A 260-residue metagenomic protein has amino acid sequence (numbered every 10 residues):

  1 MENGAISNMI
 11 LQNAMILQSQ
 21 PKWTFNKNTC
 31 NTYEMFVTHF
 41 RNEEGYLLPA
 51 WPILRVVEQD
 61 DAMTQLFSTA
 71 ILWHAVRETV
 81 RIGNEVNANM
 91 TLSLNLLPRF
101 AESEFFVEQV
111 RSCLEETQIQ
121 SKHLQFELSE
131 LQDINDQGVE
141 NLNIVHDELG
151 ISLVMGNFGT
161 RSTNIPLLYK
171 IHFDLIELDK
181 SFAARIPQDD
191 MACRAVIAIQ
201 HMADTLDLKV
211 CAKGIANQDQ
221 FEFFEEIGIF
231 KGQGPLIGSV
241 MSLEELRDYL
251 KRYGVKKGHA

Functional and structural regions predicted by a protein language model:
M1, S7-M9, A14-Q18, F25 (+5 more regions): EAL-family c-di-GMP phosphodiesterase catalytic domain
K27-C30: Glycine-biased flexible loop/turn sites that connect beta-strands or occur in inter-domain linkers
I53: Conserved, function-defining core regions and hallmark residues within catalytic/recognition domains
D61-M63: Catalytic-site/binding-pocket detector for metal-dependent nucleotidyl cyclases and the c-di-GMP signaling machinery
Q65-G138, G214: Catalytic core of bacterial c-di-GMP phosphodiesterases, primarily the EAL and HD-GYP domains, capturing alpha-helical
V86, T117, E148-L149, L206: Helix C-cap/helix->beta junction micro-motif
E108-S112, E140-N141, D190-I197: Charged helix-capping and loop-helix junction motifs
I134-D147, A195: Active-site core of PLP-dependent enzymes with the aminotransferase class I/II
